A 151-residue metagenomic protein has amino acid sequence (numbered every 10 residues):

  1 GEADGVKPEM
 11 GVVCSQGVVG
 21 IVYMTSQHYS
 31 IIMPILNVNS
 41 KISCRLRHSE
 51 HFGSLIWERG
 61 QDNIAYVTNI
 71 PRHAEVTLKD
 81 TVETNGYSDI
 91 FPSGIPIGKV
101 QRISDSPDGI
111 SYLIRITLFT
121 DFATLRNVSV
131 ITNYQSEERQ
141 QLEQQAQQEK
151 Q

Functional and structural regions predicted by a protein language model:
G1-Q151: A secondary-structure micro-motif
